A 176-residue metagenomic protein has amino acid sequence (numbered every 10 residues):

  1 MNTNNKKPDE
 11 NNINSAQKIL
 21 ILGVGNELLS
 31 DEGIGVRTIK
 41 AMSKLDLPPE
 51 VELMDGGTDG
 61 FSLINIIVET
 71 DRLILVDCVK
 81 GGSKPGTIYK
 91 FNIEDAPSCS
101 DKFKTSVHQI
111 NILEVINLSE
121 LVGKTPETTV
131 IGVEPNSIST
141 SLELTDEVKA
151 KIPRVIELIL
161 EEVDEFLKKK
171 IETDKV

Functional and structural regions predicted by a protein language model:
M1-K18, D164-V176: SAM-dependent methyltransferases
D9-N11, I64, L118-E120: A generic local secondary-structure boundary/capping motif
N14-I21, S30, R37-G86, K90-D95: Nucleotide and nucleotide-moiety/phosphate-recognizing core
S30-D31, T140: Secondary-structure boundary/capping motif
G33, R37, T58, S83 (+3 more regions): Conserved active-site and cofactor/substrate-binding residues in soluble primary-metabolism enzymes
V79-T128: Helix-loop-strand module that forms the ligand-binding subsite of alpha/beta enzymes
E114-V176: Phosphate-binding/catalytic loops
